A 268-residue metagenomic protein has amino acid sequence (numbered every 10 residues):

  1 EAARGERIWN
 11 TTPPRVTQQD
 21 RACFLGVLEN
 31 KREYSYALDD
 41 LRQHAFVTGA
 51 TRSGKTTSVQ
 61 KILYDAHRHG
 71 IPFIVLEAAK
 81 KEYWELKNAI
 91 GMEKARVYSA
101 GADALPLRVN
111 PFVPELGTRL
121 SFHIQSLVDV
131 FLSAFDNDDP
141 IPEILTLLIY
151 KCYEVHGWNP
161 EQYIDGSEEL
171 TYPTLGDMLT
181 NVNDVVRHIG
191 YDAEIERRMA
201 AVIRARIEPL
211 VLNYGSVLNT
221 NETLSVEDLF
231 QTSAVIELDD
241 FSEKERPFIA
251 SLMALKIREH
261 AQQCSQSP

Functional and structural regions predicted by a protein language model:
E1-A50, T57-S58, I62, M92 (+1 more regions): Basic- and hydrophobic-enriched, low-structure N-terminal and domain-boundary segments that flank ATP-binding catalytic
A50-T57, E115-R119: Alpha-helix capping and helix-loop boundary segments enriched in small/acidic/polar residues
K61-P268: P-loop NTPase motor domains
